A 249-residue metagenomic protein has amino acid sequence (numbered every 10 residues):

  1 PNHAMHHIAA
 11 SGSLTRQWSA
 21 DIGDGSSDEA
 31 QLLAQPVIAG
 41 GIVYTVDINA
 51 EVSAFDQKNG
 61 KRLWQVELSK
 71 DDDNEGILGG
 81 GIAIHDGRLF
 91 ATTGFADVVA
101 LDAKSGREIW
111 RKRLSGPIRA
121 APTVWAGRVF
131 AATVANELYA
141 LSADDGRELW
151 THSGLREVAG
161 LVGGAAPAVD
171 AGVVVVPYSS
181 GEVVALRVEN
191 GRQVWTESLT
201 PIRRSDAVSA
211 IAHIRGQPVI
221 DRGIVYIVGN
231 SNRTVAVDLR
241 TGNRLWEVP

Functional and structural regions predicted by a protein language model:
P1-G12: Sequence/structural signature of beta-propeller modules and their immediately flanking N-terminal secretory/stalk
S13, W18-V37, Q65-A83, W110-W125 (+3 more regions): Extracytoplasmic beta-rich repeat domains
D47, I77, T93-G94, T133-V134 (+2 more regions): Structural signature of WD-repeat beta-propellers
D47-L68: Beta-propeller domains
D56-N59, D102-S105, S142-G146, R187-G191 (+1 more regions): Short loop/turn segments that connect beta-strands within beta-propeller blades
S179-S180, A207, H213-E247: Beta-propeller domains
